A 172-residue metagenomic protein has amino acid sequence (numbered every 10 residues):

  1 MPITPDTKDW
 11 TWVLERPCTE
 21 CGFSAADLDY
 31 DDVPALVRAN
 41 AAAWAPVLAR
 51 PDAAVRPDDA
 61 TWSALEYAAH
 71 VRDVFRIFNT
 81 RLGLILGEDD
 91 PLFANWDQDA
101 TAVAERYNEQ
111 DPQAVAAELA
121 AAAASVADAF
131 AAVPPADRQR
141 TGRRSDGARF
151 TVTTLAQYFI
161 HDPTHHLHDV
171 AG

Functional and structural regions predicted by a protein language model:
M1-A39: Terminal targeting/low-complexity segments that flank the catalytic cores of oxidoreductases
M1-E15, D52-A102, R138-G172: Short, contiguous alpha-helical
T19, D29-D31, W44-A45, Y67-A69 (+3 more regions): Short secondary-structure boundary micro-motifs
T19-F23, D99-Y107: A short small-residue
A25-A35, E88, E109-A117: Solvent-exposed interaction patches of small proteins and small membrane subunits
V33-W62: A glycine-rich, hydrophobic loop/mini-helix early in the fold
N40, A45-V47, A102-R140, F159: Acidic/histidine-rich alpha-helical segments that form the ligand environment of transition-metal centers
